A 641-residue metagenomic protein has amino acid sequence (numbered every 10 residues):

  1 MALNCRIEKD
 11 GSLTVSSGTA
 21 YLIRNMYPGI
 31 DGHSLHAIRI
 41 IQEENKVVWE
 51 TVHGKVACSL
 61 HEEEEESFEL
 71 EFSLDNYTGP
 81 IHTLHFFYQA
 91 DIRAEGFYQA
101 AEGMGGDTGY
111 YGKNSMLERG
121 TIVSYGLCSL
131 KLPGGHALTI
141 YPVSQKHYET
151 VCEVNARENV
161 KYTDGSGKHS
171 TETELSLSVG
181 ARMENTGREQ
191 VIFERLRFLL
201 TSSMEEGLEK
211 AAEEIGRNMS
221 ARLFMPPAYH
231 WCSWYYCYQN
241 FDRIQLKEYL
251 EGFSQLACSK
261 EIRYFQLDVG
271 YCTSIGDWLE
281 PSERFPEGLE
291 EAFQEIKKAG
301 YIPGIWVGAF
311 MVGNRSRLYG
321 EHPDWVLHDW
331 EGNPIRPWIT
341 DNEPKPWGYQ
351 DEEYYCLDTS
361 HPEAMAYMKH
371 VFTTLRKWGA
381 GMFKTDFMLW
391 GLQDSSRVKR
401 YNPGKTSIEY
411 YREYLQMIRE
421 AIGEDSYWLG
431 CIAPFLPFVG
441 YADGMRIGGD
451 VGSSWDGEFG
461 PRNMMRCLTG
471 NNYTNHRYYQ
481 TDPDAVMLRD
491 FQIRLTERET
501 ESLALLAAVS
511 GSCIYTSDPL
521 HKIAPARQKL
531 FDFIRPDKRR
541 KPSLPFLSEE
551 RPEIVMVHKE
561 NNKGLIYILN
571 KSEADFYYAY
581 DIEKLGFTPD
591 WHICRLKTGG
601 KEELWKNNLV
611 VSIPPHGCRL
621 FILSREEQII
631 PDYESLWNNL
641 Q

Functional and structural regions predicted by a protein language model:
L13-S16, R24, D31-V160, L609: Polysaccharide-binding surfaces and accessory modules of carbohydrate-active proteins
F72, R188, W231, F265 (+4 more regions): Conserved, mostly hydrophobic/aromatic
Q89-G103, E583-G599: Solvent-exposed beta-hairpin/edge-strand motifs
V123-P227, R494, I613: Beta-strand-rich recognition/accessory modules
P227-W231, Y235-H370, M382, W390-Y401: Aromatic-lined carbohydrate-binding/catalytic grooves of carbohydrate-active enzymes
G320-Y354, D358-P362, A366, E409-K522: Glycan-recognition surfaces
A507-S510, Y515, L547-F587, H616 (+2 more regions): Carbohydrate-binding surface patches
L604-L640: C-terminal beta-strand-rich structural cap/linker in extracellular carbohydrate-active enzymes
